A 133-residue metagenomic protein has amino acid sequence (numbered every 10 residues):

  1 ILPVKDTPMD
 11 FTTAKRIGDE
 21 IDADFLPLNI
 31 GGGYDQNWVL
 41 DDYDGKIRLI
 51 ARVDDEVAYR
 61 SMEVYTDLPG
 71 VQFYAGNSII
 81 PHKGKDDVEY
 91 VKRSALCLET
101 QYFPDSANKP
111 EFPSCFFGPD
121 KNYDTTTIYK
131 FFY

Functional and structural regions predicted by a protein language model:
P3: Carbohydrate-associated surface elements
D6-Y133: Active-site pocket scaffolds in enzymes
